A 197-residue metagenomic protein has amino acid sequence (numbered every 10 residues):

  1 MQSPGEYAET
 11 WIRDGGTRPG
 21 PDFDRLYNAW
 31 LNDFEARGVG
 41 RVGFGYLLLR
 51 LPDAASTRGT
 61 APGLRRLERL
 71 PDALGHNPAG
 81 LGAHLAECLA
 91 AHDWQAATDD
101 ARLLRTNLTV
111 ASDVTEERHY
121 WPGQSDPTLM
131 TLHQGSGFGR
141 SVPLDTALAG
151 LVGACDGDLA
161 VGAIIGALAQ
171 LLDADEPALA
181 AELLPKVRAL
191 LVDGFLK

Functional and structural regions predicted by a protein language model:
M1-P78: Substrate-binding/catalytic lobe of Class I Rossmann-like enzymes that use SAM or dcSAM, i.e., the mid-to-C-terminal
W11-I12, A83-A86, A167: Generic preference for flexible, low-structure residues
T17-F23, G123-S125, A169: N-terminal start-of-chain detector that recognizes signal peptides and the immediate post-cleavage beginning
R25-A29, W121-P122, M130-T131, E176: A short linear-motif detector with a strong N-terminal bias
L49, G137-K197: Long, charge-rich, low-complexity alpha-helical segments
A54-G153, L184, L196-K197: Acidic, low-complexity/disordered tracts enriched in E/D and polar residues
